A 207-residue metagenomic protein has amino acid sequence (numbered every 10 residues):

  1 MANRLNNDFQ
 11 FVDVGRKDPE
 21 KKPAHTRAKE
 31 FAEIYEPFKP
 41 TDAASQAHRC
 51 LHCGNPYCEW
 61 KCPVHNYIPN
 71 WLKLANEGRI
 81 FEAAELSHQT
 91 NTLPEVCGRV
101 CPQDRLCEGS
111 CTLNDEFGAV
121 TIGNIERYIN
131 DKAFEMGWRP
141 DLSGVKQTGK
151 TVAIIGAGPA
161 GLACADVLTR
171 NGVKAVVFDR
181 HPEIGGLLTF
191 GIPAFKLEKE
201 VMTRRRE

Functional and structural regions predicted by a protein language model:
M1-T151: Ferredoxin-type iron-sulfur electron-transfer modules and their immediate structural context
D42, K132, A163, V173-K174 (+1 more regions): N-terminal export/assembly segments and adjacent metallocofactor-ligating motifs of anaerobic energy-metabolism
C53, I155, F178-R180: Generic beta-strand/beta-sheet core signal
T92, G158-P159, E183: Residue-level detector of alpha-helix initiation sites
V120, G191-E207: N-terminal glycine-rich dinucleotide-binding loop that anchors FAD/FMN and/or NAD(P) in oxidoreductases
T151-V176: N-terminal Rossmann-like FAD-binding beta1-loop-alpha1 element of flavoenzymes
V173-T189: Glycine-rich FAD pyrophosphate-binding loop
